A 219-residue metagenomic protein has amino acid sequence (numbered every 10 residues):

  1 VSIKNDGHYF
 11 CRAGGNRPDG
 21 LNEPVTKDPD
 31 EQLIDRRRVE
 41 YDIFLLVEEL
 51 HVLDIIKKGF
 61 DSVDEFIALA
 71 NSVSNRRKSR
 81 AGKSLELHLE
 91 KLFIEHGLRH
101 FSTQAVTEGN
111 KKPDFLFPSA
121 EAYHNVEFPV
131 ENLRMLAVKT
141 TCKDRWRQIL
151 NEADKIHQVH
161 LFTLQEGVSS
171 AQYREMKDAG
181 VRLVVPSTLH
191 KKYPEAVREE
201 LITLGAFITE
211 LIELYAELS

Functional and structural regions predicted by a protein language model:
V1-D54: Nuclease-adjacent, charged terminal/linker segments that flank catalytic cores
N5-R12, S62, S169, T203: Helix N-terminus capping/helix-initiation residues
H8, D19, Y41-D42, H51 (+5 more regions): Histidine (H) residue identity feature
E40, L45, G59, I67 (+6 more regions): Bulky hydrophobic/aromatic packing residues
V52-G59, V63: Amphipathic alpha-helical coiled-coil oligomerization segments
S62-K111: Acidic-basic catalytic patches of nuclease active cores, encompassing PD-(D/E)XK and other metal-cofactor nuclease
E90, I94, H100-S219: Catalytic core segments in nucleotide and nucleic-acid processing enzymes
